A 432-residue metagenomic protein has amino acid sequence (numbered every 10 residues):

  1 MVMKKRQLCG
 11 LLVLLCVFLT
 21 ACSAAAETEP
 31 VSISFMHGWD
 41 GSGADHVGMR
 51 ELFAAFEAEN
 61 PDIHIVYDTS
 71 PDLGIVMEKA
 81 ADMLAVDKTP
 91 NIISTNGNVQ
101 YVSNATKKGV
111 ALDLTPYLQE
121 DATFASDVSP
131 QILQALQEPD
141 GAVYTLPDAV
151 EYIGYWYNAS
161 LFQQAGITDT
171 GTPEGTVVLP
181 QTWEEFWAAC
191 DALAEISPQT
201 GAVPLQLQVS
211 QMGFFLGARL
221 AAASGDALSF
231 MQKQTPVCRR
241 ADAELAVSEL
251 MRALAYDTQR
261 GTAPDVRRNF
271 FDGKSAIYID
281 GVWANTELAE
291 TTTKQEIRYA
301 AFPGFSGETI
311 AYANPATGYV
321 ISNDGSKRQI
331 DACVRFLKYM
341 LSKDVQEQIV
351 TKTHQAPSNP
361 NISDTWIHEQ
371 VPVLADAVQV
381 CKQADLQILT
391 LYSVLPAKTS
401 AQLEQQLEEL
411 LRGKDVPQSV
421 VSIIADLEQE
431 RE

Functional and structural regions predicted by a protein language model:
R6-A25: Sec-dependent N-terminal signal peptides of Gram-positive bacterial secreted proteins and lipoproteins
C22-K108, Q119-T123, D169, S306 (+6 more regions): Conserved N-terminal structural module of periplasmic/extracytoplasmic solute-binding proteins
A54, A58, H64, A81 (+4 more regions): Extracytoplasmic/periplasmic substrate-recognition and gating elements
M83-T95, V110-L112, Q199-T200, D272-G281: Alpha-to-beta junction loops
N96-G154, Q163, F215, R298-P303 (+2 more regions): Hinge/lid segment of periplasmic solute-binding proteins
E138-D148, I153-Y155, Q163, T182-T235 (+1 more regions): Extracytoplasmic/periplasmic solute-binding protein
W187-D191, M231-A263: Glycine-centered hinge/linker elements that transmit conformational signals in sensory and ligand-binding systems
Q355-A356, P360-N361, A375-E432: C-terminal capping/gating helix-and-loop segments adjacent to ligand/active sites or protein-protein/ligand interfaces
